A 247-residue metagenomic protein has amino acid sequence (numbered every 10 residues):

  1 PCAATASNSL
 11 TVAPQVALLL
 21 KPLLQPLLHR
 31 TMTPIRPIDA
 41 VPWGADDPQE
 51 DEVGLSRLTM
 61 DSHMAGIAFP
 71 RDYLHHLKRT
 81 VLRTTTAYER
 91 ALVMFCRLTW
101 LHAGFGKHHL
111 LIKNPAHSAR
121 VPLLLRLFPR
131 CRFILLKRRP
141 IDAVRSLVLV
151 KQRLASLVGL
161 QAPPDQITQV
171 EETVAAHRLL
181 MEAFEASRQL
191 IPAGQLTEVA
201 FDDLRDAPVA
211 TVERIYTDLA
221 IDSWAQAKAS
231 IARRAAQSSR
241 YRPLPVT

Functional and structural regions predicted by a protein language model:
C2-N8: Post-Walker A helix-loop "phosphate-sensing" segment adjacent to the P-loop in P-loop NTPases
A4, R132-I134, T197-V199: Hydrophobic/aromatic beta-strand patches that form the interior of the parallel beta-sheet core in alpha/beta enzyme
A6, L111-P115, K137, F201: Short His-Asn-centered micro-motif
S9-L110: PAPS-dependent sulfation machinery
A13, H117-V121, I141-V144, R205-P208: Flexible loop/turn segments at secondary-structure boundaries
T86, W100, L147-T247: PAPS-dependent sulfotransferases, especially Golgi type II membrane carbohydrate sulfotransferases
A91-F95, R120, L180-A183: Well-ordered alpha-helical segments embedded in enzymatic catalytic cores
K113-N114, L124-L149: Conserved phosphate-donor/acceptor-positioning beta-strand/loop module used by diverse small-molecule
